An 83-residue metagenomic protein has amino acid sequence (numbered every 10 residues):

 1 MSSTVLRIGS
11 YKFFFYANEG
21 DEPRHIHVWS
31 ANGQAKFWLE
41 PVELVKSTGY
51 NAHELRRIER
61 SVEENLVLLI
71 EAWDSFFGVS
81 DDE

Functional and structural regions predicted by a protein language model:
M1, A31-N32, D74: A broad, low-specificity signal for short, low-complexity segments enriched in glycine/proline and polar/charged
M1-K12: Negatively charged, low-complexity tracts enriched in Asp/Glu with abundant Ser/Thr
V5, H27, E63-V67: Alpha-helical interaction segments
F14-A52: A short, structured beta-strand/loop element
A52-E83: C-terminal structural segments of small proteins and small subunits
